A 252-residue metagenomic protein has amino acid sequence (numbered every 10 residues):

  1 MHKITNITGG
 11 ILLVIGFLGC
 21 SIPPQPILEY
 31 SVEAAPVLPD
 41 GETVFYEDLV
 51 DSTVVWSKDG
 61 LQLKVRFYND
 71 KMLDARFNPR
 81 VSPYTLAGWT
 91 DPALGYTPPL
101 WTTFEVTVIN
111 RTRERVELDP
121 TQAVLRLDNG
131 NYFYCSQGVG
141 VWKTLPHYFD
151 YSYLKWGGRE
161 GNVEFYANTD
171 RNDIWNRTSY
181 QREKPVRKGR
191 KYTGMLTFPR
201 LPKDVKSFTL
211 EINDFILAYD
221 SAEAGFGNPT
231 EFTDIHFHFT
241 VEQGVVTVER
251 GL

Functional and structural regions predicted by a protein language model:
M1-T8: Bacterial N-terminal signal peptides that target proteins for export
I11-L13: Cleavable N-terminal export/targeting peptides
G16-G19: C-terminal motif of bacterial Sec signal peptides marking the signal peptidase cleavage site
S21-L252: Conserved functional micro-motifs across diverse proteins
